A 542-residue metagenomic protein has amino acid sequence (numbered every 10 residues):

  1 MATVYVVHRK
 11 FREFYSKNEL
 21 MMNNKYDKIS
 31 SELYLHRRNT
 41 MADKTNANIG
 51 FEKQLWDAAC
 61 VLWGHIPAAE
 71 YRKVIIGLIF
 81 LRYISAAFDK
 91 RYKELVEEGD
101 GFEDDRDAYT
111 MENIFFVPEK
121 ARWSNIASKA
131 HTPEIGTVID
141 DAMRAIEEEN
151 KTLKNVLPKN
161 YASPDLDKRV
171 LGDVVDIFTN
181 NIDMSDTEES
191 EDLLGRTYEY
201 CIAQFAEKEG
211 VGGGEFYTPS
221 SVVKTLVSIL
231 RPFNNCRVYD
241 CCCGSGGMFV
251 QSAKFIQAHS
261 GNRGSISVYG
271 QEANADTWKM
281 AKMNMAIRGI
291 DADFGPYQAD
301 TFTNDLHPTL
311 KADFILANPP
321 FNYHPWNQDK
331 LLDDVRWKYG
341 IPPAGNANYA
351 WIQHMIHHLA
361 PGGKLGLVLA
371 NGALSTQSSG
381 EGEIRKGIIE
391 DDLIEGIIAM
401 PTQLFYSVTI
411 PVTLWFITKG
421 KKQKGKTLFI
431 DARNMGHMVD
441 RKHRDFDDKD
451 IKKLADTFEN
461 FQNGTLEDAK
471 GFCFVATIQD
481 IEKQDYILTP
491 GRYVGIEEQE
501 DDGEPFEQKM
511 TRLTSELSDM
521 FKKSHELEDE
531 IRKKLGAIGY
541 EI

Functional and structural regions predicted by a protein language model:
A2-L230, N234, D293-L306, A399-T402 (+2 more regions): Non-catalytic, mostly N-terminal accessory regions of nucleic-acid modification and defense proteins
Q54, V61, Y71, I75-Y83 (+2 more regions): Conserved Class I SAM-dependent methyltransferase catalytic core
H65, W326-N346, G372-E381, P401-S407 (+2 more regions): Short, contiguous acidic/charged loop-to-helix segments that flank catalytic cores in large enzymes
P164, T187, C242, G270-N274 (+6 more regions): Hydrophobic alpha-helical scaffolding
G212-A317, N322-K338, L369-G372, G380-I394: Conserved S-adenosyl-L-methionine
N304-H307, N322-P325, S375-S378, Y406-T409 (+2 more regions): Switch/connector loops and helix/strand junctions flanking conserved nucleotide-binding motifs in nucleotide-processing
K311-A312, N346-N348, G362-K364, V368-A370 (+7 more regions): Active-site lining segments that contact anionic ligands and/or coordinate catalytic metals
L393-I394, L404-D456: C-terminal, active-site-flanking charged/polar segments
